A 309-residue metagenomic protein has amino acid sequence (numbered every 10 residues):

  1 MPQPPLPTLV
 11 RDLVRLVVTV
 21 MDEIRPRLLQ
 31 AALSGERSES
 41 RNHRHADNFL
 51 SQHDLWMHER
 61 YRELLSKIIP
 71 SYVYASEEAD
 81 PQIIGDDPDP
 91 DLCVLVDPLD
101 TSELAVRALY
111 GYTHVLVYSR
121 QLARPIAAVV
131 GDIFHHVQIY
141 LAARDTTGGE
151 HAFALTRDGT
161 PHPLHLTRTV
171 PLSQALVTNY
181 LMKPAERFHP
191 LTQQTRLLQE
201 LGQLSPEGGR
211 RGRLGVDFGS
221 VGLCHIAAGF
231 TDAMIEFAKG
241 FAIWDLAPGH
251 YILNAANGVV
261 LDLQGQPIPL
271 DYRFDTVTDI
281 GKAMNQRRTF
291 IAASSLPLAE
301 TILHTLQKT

Functional and structural regions predicted by a protein language model:
M1-L99, L303-K308: N-terminal subdomain of lithium-sensitive/metallo-dependent phosphomonoesterases centered on the IMPase/IPPase/PAP
M1-S34, Q194-R196, Q203-T309: Oxyanion/phosphate-interacting regions
I24, D54, L65, A142 (+3 more regions): Residue-level signal for inorganic ion chemistry
V73, A127, D232-A233: Short, Asp-centered acidic motifs that coordinate Mg2+ and/or phosphate in catalytic or ligand-binding sites
V73-E77, A105, G212-D217: General beta-strand structural signal in soluble alpha/beta enzymes
P90-V129: Glycine-rich active-site/cofactor-binding loop and its immediate structural neighborhood
T113-L223, V277-T309: Acidic beta-strand-loop-alpha-helix segment within the catalytic core of divalent metal-dependent phosphate-processing
